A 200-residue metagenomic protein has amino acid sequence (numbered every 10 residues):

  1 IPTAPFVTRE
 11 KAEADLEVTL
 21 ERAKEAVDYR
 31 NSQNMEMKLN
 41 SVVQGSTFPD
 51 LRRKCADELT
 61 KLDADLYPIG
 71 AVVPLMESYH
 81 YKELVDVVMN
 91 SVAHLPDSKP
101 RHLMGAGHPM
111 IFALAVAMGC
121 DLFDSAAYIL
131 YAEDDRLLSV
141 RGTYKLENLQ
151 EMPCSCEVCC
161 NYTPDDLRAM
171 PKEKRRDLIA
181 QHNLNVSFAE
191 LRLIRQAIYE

Functional and structural regions predicted by a protein language model:
I1-N34: Non-catalytic, usually N-terminal nucleic-acid engagement modules in DNA/RNA processing proteins
P2-V7, C156-E200: C-terminal extensions of enzymes
A14, V18-E25, K54, H182-A189 (+1 more regions): A non-catalytic, amphipathic alpha-helix used as a structural packing/dimerization or gating element in enzyme scaffolds
E17, Y29, Q33-C160: Glycine-rich phosphate/ribose-binding loops and adjacent secondary-structure elements that form binding surfaces
R22, N40, L66-Y67, F123 (+2 more regions): Broad hydrophobic/π-residue packing in well-ordered secondary structure
A23, V27-R30, D63, L191 (+1 more regions): Structural signal for hydrophobic packing residues in well-ordered secondary-structure cores of soluble enzyme domains
